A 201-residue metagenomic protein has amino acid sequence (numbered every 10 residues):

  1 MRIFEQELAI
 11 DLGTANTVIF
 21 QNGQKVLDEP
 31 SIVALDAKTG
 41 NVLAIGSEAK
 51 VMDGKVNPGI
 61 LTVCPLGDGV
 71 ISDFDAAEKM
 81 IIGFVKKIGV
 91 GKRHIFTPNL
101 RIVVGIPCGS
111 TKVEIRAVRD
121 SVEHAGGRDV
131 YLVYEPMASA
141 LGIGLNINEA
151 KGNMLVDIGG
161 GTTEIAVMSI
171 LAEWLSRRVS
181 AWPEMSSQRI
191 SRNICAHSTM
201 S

Functional and structural regions predicted by a protein language model:
M1-I158, A166-S201: Nucleotide/phosphate-binding catalytic cleft detector across ATP-hydrolyzing and phosphate-transferring enzymes
T163: Metal-dependent DNA phosphodiester-chemistry modules and their immediately adjacent helices/loops in DNA-processing
